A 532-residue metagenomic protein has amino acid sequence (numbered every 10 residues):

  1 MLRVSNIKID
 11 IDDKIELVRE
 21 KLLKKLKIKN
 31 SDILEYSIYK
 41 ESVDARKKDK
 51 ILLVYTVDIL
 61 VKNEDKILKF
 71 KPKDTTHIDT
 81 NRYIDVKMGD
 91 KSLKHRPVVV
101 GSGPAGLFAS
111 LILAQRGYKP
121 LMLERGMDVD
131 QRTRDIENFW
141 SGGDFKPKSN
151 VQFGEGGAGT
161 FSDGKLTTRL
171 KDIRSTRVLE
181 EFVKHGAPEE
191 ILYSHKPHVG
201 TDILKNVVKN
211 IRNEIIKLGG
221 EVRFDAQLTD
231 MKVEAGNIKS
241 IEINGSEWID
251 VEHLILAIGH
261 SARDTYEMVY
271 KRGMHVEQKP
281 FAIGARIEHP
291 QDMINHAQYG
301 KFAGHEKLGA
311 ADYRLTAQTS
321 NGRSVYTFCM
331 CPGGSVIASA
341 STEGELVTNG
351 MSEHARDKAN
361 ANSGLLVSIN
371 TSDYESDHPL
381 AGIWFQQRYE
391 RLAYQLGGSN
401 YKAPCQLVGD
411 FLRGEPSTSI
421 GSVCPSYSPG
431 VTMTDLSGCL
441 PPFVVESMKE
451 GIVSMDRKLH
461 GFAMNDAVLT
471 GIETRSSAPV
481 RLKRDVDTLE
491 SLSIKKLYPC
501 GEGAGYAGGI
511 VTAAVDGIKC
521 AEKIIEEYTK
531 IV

Functional and structural regions predicted by a protein language model:
M1-I51, V57-V532: Residues forming the flavin
